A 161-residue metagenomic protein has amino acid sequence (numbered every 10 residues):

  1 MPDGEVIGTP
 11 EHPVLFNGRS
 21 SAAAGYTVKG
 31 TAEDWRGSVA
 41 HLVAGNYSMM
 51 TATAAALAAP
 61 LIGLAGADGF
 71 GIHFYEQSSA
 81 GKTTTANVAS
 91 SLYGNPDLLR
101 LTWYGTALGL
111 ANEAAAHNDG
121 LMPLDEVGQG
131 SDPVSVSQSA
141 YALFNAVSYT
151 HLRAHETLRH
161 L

Functional and structural regions predicted by a protein language model:
M1-S20, M122: Long, acidic, intrinsically disordered low-complexity segments
G4, E76-A80, E126-Q129: An acidic- and aromatic-residue-enriched active-site/binding cleft used to recognize and process polar
E11-L98: P-loop NTPase catalytic core of nucleic-acid-dependent motor ATPases
N87, V134-S135: Short acidic, glycine/serine/threonine-rich loops at helix termini
S91-P123, V127-P133: AAA+/P-loop NTPase substrate/partner-engagement loops
S137-Y149: Conserved catalytic/switch belt of AAA+ P-loop NTPases
T150-T157: Conserved small/polar residues in nucleotide/adenosyl-binding loops
L161: Cytosolic catalytic cores of cyclic-nucleotide second-messenger enzymes
